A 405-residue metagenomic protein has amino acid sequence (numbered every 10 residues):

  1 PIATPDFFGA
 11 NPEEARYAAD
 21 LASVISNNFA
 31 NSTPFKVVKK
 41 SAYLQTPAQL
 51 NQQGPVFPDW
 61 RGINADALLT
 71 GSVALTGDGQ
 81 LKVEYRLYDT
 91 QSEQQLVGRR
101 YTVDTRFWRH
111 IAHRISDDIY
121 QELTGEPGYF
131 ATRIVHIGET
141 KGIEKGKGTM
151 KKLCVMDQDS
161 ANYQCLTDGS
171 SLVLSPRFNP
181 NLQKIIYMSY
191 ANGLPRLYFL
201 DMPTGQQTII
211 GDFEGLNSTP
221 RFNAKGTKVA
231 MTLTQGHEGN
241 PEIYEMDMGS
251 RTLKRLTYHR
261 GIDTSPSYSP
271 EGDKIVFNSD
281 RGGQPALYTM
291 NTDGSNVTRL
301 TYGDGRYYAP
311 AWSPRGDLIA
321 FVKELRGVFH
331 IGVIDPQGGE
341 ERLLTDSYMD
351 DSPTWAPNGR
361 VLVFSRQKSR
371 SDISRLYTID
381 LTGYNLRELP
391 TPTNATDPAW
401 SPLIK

Functional and structural regions predicted by a protein language model:
P1-V56, L69-L75: Short beta-strand->alpha-helix linker/helix-N-cap micro-motif that forms a surface specificity/interaction loop
N51-D118: Amphipathic beta-strand/beta-sheet edge segments enriched in Tyr/Trp
Q91, D157-A161, D201-G205, D247-R251 (+3 more regions): Short loop/turn segments that connect beta-strands within beta-propeller blades
P127, E139-K152, D168-S171, M188-L197 (+11 more regions): A flexible loop/linker signature enriched in serine peptidases of the S9 family
T132, N181-Q183, K225-T227, E271-D273 (+2 more regions): Short coil/turn segments that connect the beta-strands within blades of beta-propeller domains
N162-T167, Q206-G211, T252-T257, N296-T301 (+2 more regions): A short beta-strand motif characteristic of beta-propeller blades
S374-K405: Blade-level signature of beta-propeller repeat domains, shared across WD40, Kelch, NHL, RCC1 and BNR/Asp-box propellers
